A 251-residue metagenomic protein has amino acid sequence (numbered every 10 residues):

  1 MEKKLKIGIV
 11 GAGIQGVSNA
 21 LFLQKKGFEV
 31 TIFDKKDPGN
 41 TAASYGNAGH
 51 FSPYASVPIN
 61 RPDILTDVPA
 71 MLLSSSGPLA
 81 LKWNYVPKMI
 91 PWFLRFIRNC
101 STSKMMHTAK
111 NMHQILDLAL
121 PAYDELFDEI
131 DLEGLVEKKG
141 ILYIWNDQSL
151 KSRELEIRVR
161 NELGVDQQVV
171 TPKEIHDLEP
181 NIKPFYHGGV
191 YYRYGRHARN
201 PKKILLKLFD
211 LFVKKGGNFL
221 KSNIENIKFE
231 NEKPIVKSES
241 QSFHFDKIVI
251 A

Functional and structural regions predicted by a protein language model:
E2-V10, I14-Q15, G39-P53: Accessory recognition modules or surfaces
L5-T31: N-terminal Rossmann-like FAD-binding beta1-loop-alpha1 element of flavoenzymes
A12, V17, K173, S222 (+1 more regions): Structural detector for helix-capping/boundary residues
K25-Y45: Glycine-rich FAD pyrophosphate-binding loop
E29, D166, N218: Residue-level detector of anion-binding/catalytic polar loops
G49-P172: Dinucleotide-binding Rossmann-like beta1-alpha1 core, especially the glycine-rich loop that anchors the ADP
E154-L163, F185-E239, F243, K247 (+1 more regions): Helical element adjacent to the flavin cofactor pocket in flavoenzyme catalytic cores
D177-K183: FAD-binding beta-loop-beta segment adjacent to the flavin cofactor pocket
